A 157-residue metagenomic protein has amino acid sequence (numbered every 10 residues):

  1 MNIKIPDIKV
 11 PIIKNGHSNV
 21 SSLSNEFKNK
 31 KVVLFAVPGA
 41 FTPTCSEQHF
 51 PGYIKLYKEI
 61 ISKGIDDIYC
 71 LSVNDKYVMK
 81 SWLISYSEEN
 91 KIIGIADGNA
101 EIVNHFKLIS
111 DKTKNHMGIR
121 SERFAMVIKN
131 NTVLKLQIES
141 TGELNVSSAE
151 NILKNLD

Functional and structural regions predicted by a protein language model:
M1-D157: Chalcogenol-based redox active-site neighborhoods
